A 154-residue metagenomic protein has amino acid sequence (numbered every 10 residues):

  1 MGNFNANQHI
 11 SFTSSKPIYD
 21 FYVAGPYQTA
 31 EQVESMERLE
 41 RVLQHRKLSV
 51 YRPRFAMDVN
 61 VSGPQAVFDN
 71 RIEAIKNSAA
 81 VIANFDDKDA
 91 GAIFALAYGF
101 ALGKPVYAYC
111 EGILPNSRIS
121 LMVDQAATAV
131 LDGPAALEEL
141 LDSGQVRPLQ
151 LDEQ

Functional and structural regions predicted by a protein language model:
M1-Q154: Conserved catalytic or regulatory cores that recognize and/or transform ribose-phosphate-containing ligands
